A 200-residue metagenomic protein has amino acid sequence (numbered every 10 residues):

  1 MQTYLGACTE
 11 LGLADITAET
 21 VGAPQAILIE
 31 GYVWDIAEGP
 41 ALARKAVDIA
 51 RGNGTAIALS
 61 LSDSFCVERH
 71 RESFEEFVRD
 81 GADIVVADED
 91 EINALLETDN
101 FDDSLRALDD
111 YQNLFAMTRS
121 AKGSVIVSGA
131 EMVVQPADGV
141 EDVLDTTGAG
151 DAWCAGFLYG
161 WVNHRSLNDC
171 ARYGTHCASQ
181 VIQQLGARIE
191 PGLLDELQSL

Functional and structural regions predicted by a protein language model:
M1-P40: Conserved phosphate-binding/catalytic loop of the ribokinase/pfkB sugar-kinase fold
Q2, I29-E30, S60-L61, V143 (+2 more regions): Thr-Gly-centered strand-to-loop micro-motif
Q2, L95, V181: Residues that scaffold the ATP/ADP-binding catalytic core of kinase and kinase-like folds
Y4-C8, D90-E91, D138-E141: Short, acidic/turn-prone active-site loops that include or flank metal/cofactor- and phosphate-binding residues
C8, D83-I84, N93, L114-A116: A residue-level structural signature of the nucleotidyltransferase/glycosyltransferase Rossmann-like core
E10, D48-G52, E72, T98-L200: Conserved phosphate-binding/catalytic region of the ribokinase-like
E19-G22, D80, D110: Structured loop/turn residues at beta-strand edges in well-structured enzyme cores
A26-R106, K122-S124: Conserved beta-alpha-beta core of the PfkB/ribokinase-like small-molecule kinase fold
